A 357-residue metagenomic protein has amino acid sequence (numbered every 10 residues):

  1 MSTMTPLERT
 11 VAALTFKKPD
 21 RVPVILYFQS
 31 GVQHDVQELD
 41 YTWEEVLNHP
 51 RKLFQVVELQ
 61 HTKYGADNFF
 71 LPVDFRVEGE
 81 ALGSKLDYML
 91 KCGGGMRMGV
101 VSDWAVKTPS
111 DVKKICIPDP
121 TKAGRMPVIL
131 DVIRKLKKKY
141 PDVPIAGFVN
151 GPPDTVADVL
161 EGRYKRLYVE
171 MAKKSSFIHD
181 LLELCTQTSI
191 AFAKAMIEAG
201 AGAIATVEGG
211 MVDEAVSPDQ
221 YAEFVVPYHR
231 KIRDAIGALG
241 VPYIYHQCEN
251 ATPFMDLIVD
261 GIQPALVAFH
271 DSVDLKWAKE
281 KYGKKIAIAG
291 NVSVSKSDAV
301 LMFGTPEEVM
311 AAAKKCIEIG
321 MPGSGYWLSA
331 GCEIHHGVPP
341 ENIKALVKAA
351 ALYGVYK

Functional and structural regions predicted by a protein language model:
M1-L39, W43, V56, D67 (+3 more regions): Active-site loop segments of alpha/beta catalytic cores
E44-Q55, T62-Y64: Short, structured active-site "lid" loops
V56-D87: Glycine-rich, N-terminal phosphate-binding loop and its surrounding beta-alpha-beta segment
V106-K113: Residues forming anionic-ligand binding surfaces in small-molecule and nucleic-acid pockets of primarily soluble enzymes
